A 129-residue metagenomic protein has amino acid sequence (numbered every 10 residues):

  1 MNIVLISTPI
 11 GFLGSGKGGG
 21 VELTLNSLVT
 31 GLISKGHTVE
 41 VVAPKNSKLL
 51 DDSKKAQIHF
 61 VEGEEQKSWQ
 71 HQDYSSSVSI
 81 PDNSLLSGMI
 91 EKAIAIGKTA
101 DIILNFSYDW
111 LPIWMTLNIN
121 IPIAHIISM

Functional and structural regions predicted by a protein language model:
M1-M129: Catalytic cores of nucleotide-sugar-dependent glycosyltransferases that transfer UDP/GDP/TDP-activated
